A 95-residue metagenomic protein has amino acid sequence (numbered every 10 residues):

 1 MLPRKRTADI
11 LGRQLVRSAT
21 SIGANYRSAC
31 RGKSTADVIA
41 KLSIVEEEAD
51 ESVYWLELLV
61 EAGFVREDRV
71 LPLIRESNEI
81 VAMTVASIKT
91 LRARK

Functional and structural regions predicted by a protein language model:
M1-K95: Short, C-terminally biased terminal segments at protein or domain edges
